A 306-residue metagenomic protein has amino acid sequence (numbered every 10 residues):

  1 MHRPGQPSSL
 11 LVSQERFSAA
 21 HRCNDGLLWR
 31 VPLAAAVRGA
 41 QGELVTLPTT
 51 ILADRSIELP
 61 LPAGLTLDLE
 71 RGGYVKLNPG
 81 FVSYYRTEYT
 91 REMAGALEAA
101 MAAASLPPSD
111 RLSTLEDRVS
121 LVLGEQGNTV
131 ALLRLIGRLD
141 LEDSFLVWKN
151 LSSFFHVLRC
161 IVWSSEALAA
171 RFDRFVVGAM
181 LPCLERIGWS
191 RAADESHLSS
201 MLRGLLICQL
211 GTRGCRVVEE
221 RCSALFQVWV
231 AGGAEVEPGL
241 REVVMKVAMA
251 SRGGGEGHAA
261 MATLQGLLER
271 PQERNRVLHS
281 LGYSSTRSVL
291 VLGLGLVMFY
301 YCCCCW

Functional and structural regions predicted by a protein language model:
M1-Y300, W306: Non-catalytic accessory/interaction domains
